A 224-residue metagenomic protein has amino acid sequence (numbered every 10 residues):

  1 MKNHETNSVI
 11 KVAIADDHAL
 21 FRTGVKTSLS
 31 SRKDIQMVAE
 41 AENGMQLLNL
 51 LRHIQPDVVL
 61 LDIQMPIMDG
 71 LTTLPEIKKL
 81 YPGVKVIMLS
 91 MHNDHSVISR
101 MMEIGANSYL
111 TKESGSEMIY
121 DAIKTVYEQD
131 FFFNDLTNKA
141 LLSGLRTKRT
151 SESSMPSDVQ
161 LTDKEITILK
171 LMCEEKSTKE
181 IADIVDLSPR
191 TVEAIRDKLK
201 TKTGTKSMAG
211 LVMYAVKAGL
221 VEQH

Functional and structural regions predicted by a protein language model:
S8-F21, V25-L29, V59, L161: Conserved acidic segment of CheY-like receiver
S30, E40-N49, G70-T72, S207-G210: Helix N-cap/capping motif at the beta->alpha junctions
I54-L60: Active-site beta3 strand of CheY-like receiver
D62, S90: Active-site residues of response regulator receiver
M65: Receiver (REC) domain active-site loop signature in two-component systems and cognate sites in sensor histidine kinases
S96-E103, N107-S108, E113-D163, T167 (+1 more regions): Short, flexible helix-to-coil linker/hinge segments that flank and couple to helix-turn-helix
S154-T191: Helix-turn-helix DNA-binding segment
D197-H224: Basic, Lys/Arg-enriched C-terminal extension of HTH/homeodomain DNA-binding domains
